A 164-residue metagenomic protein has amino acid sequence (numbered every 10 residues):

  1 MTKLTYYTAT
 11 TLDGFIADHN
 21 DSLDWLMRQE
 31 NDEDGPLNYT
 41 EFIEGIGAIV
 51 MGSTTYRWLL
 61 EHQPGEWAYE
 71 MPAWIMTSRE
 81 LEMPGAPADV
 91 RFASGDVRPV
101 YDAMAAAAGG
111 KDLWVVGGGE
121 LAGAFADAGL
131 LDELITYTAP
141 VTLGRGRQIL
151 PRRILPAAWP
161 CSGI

Functional and structural regions predicted by a protein language model:
M1-I164: Enzymes that bind and transform nitrogen-containing heteroaromatic metabolites
